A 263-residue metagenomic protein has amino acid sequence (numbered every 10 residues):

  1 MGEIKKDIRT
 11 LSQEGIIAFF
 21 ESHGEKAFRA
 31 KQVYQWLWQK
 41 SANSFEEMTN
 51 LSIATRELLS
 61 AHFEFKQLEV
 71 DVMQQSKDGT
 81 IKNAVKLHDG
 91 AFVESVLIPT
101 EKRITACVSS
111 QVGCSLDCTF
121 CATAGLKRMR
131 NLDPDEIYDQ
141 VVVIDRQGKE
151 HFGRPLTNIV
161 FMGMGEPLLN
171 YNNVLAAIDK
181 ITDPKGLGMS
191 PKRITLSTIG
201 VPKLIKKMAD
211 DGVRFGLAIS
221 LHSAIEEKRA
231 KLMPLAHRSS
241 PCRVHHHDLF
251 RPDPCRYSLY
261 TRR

Functional and structural regions predicted by a protein language model:
M1-I104: Flexible, acidic/Gly-rich N-terminal and inter-domain linker regions that tether and position cofactor-handling modules
S76, S109-S110, T123, S197 (+1 more regions): Short linear Ser/Thr-Pro motifs
L87, V112-C114, L221-S223: Short, small-residue-rich loop/turn micro-motifs
E94, T105-C107, K149-F152: Short, flexible active-site-proximal loops enriched in glycine and acidic residues
P99-V142: Canonical Radical SAM [4Fe-4S] cluster-binding loop centered on the CxxxCxxC motif and its immediate flanking residues
D145-N158, G163-R263: Conserved AdoMet/S-adenosylmethionine-binding subsite of the radical SAM
